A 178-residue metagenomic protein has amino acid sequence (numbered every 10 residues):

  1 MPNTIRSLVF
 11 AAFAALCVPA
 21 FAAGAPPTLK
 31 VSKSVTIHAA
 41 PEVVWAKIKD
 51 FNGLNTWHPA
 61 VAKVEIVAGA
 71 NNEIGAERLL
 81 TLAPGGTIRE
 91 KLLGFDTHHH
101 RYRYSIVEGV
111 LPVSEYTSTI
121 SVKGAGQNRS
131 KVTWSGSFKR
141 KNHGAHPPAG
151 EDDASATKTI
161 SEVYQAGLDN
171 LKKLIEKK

Functional and structural regions predicted by a protein language model:
M1-V9: Bacterial N-terminal signal peptides that target proteins for export
V9-P19: Bacterial N-terminal signal peptides
F21-A70: Hydrophobic ligand-binding cavity/cleft-lining segments
P27, P112-T119: Amphipathic hydrophobic-ligand
T36, T56, E65-P112, K123-R129 (+2 more regions): Glycine-rich portal/gate segments that line the openings of hydrophobic small-molecule binding cavities
A40-P41, K47-G53, I88, A156 (+1 more regions): Stable alpha-helical elements in mature extracytoplasmic
K131, S137-K178: A conserved amphipathic terminal alpha-helix motif
